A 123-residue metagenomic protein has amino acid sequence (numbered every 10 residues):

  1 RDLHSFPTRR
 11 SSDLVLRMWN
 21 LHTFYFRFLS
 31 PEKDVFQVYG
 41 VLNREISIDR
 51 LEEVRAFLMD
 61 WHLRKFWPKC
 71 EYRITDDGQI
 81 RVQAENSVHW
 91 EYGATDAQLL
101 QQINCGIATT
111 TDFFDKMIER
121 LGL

Functional and structural regions predicted by a protein language model:
D2-S11: Short, small-residue-biased leader/transition segments that mark boundaries at the very start of proteins
R10-D13, D77: Short Gly/Ser/Thr- and Asp/Glu-enriched loop/turn motifs at secondary-structure junctions
S12, L21, K65-W67: Short beta-strand-initiation
S12-M18, V38, V82-A84: Generic recognition of long tandem-repeat/solenoid scaffolds
W19-E52: Long, continuous compositionally biased terminal/linker segments
Y39-R81, E85: Short, internal acidic amphipathic alpha-helical interface segments that mediate docking to partner proteins
C70-N104, A108, D115, E119-G122: Well-ordered alpha/beta subsegment
